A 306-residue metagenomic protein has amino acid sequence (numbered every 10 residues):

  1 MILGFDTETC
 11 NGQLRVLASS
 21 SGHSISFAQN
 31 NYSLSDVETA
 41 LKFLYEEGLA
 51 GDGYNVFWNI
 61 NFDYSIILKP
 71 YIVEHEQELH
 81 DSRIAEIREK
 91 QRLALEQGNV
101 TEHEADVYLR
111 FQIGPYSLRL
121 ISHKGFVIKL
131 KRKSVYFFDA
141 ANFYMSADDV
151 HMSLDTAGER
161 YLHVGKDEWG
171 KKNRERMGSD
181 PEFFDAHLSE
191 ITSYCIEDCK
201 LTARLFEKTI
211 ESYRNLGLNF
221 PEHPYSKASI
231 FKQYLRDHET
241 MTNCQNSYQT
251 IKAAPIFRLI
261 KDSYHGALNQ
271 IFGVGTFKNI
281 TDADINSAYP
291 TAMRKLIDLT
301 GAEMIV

Functional and structural regions predicted by a protein language model:
M1-S20, S287: Gly/Thr-rich phosphate-binding beta-strand-loop-beta motif of the actin/hexokinase/Hsp70
F5-T7, L34, V56-I60, D139 (+2 more regions): Short His-Asn-centered micro-motif
N11, S179-E182, A186-V306: Common nucleic-acid-contacting/processivity interface regions adjacent to the catalytic cores of nucleic-acid enzymes
N11-N30, D298: RNase H-like nuclease fold core
A18-S19, K69-S82, K295-I305: Short secondary-structure boundary/capping segments
Q29, G53, F57-K69, V73-A203 (+1 more regions): Active-site-proximal helix-loop-helix substrate-binding element of RNase H-like nuclease domains
S33-Y54: Short, basic/hydrophobic alpha-helical segments
Y45-D52, K131, G273-F277: Flexible, charged surface loops at secondary-structure boundaries
